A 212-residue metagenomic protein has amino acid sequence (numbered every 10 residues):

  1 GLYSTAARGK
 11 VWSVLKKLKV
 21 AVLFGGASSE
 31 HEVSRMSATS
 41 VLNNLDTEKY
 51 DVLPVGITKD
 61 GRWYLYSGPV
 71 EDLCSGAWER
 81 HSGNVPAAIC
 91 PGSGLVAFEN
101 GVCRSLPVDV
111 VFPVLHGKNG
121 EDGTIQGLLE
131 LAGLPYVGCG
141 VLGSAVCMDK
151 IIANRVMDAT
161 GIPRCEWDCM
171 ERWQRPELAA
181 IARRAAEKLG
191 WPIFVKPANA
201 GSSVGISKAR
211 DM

Functional and structural regions predicted by a protein language model:
L2-L142, V146-I152, V156-A159, E171-R183: ATP-binding N-terminal substructure of ATP-dependent carboxylate-amine bond-forming enzymes
K16, E48-Y50, P163, W191 (+1 more regions): Residue-level signal for beta-strand positions within conserved beta-sheet cores that form or flank
S34, C165-C169, P192-M212: Glycine-rich phosphate-binding loop of ATP-grasp-fold ATP-dependent ligases
A182-F194: Acidic/histidine-enriched active-site and ligand-binding environments that engage anionic O-linkages
